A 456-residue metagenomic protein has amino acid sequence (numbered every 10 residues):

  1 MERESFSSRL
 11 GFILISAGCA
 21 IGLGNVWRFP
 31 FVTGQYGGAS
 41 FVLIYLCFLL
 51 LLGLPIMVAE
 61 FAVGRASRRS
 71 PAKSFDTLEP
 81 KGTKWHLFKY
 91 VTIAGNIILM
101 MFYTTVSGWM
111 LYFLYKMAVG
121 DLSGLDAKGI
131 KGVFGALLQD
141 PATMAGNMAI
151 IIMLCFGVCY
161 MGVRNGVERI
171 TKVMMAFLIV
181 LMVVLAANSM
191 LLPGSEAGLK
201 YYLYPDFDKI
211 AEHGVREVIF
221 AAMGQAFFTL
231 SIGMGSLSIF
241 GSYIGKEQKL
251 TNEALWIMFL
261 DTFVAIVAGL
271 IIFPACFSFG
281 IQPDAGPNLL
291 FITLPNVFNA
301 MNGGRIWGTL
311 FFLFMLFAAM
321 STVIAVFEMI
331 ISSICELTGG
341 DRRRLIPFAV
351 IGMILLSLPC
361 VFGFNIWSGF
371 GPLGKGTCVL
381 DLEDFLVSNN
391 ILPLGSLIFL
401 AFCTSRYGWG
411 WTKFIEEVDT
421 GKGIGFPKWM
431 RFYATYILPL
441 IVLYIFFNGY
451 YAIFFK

Functional and structural regions predicted by a protein language model:
M1-W27, I56-F61, R65-Y90, G245-K249 (+1 more regions): Membrane-interface "cap" regions at the ends of multi-pass membrane proteins
E2-F6, E168, K172-M320, I324 (+2 more regions): Membrane-embedded translocation segments of transport machinery
R3, S107-Q139, Y243-E247, N252 (+5 more regions): Helix-loop-helix connectors at the membrane interface of multi-pass transporters/channels
R3-E4, V32-Y36, A66-V91, T104-R164 (+5 more regions): Inter-helical loop and helix-membrane interface segments of multi-pass membrane transporters/permeases
S5, G11-I13, C19, A145-G146 (+5 more regions): Loop-to-transmembrane helix boundary motifs in multi-pass membrane proteins
S5-S16, F41-I44, T83-I97, G146-I151 (+6 more regions): Select transmembrane alpha-helical segments in multipass membrane proteins
G11-F48, G235-G241, N252-L255, F259-T262: Transmembrane helix-boundary motif of multi-pass solute transporters/channels
L87-A94, T338-V350, D384-V442: C-terminal membrane-solvent junction of multi-pass transporters and transport-like membrane proteins
